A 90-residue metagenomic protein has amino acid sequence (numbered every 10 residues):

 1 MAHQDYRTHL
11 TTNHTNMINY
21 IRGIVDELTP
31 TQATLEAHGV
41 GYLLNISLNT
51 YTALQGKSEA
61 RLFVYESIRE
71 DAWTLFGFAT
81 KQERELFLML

Functional and structural regions predicted by a protein language model:
M1-N16: Intrinsic disorder/low-complexity segments
N16-I18, K57: A broadly tuned, weak detector of single residues within folded domains
I18-L28: Structural detector for short beta-strands of small beta-barrel domains
D26-L90: Long, highly charged, low-complexity intrinsically disordered interaction regions that mediate electrostatic DNA/RNA
